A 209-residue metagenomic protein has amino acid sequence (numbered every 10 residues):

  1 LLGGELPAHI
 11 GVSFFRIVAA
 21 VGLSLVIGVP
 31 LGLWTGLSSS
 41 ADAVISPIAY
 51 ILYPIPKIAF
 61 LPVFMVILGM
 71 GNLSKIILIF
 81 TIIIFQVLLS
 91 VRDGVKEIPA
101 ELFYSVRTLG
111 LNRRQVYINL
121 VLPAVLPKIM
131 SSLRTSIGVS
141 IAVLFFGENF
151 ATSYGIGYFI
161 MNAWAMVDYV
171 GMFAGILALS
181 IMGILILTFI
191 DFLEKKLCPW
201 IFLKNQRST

Functional and structural regions predicted by a protein language model:
L1-G22: Periplasmic/extracellular loop-to-transmembrane helix junction in inner-membrane transport proteins
P30-M65, L89-I98, Y104: Cytoplasmic-entry segments and transmembrane alpha-helices of multi-pass inner-membrane transporters
I48-I55, F64-M70, I77-V91, L122 (+3 more regions): Hydrophobic transmembrane alpha-helices
I77, T81, R113-F146, A174 (+3 more regions): Transmembrane alpha-helices
V95-E101, S105-V125, A165: Short helix-to-coil transition segments within interhelical loops that connect adjacent transmembrane helices
G157-E194: Hydrophobic alpha-helical transmembrane segments of polytopic membrane proteins
K195-T209: Short cytosolic juxtamembrane segments of multi-pass membrane proteins
